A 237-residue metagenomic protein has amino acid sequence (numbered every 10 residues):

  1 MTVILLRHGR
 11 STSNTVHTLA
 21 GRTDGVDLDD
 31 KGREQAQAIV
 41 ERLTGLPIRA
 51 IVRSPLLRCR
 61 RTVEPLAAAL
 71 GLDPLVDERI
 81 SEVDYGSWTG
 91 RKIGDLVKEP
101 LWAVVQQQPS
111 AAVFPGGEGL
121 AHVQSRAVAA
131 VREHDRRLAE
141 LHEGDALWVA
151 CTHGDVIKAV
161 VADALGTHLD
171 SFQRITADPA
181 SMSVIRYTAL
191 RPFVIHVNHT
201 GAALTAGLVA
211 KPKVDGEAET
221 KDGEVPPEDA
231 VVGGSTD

Functional and structural regions predicted by a protein language model:
T2, L6-R7, T12-L72: Active-site-proximal alpha-helix that buttresses catalytic centers in soluble enzyme cores
S11, V156-I157: Short active-site segment of divalent metal-dependent hydrolases/proteases that encodes the spacing between
T18-D27, R91-K92, S110, K211: Short glycine-enriched, charge-decorated loop/helix-capping segments at active-site entrances that position
Q37-T44, Q124, V128-A139, V161: Generic structural signal for well-ordered alpha-helical scaffold segments
P47-P55, H142-C151: Short glycine-rich phosphate-binding loop at a beta-alpha junction
P65, A159-D163: Active-site signature of alpha/beta-hydrolase-fold catalytic machinery across serine- and Asp/Cys-nucleophile hydrolases
A69-A129, H196-H199, L208, K221 (+2 more regions): Phosphate-handling substructures
V83-G94, E140-G144, D163-D237: Acidic, low-complexity terminal tails and accessory targeting/binding regions of phosphate-metabolizing enzymes
